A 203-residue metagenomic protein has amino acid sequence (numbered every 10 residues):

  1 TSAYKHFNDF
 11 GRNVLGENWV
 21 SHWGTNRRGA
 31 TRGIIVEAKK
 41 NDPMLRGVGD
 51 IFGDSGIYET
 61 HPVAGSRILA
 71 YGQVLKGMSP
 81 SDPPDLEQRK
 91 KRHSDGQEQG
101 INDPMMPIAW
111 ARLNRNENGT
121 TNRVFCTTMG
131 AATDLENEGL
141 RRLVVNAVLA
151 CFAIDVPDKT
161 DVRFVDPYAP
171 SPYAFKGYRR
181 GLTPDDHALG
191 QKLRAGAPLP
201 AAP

Functional and structural regions predicted by a protein language model:
T1-K90, T160-A202: An acidic, glycine-rich "communication" segment
M78, P83-P203: Extracellular ligand-binding/catalytic regions of CAZymes and related secreted enzymes and adhesion modules
